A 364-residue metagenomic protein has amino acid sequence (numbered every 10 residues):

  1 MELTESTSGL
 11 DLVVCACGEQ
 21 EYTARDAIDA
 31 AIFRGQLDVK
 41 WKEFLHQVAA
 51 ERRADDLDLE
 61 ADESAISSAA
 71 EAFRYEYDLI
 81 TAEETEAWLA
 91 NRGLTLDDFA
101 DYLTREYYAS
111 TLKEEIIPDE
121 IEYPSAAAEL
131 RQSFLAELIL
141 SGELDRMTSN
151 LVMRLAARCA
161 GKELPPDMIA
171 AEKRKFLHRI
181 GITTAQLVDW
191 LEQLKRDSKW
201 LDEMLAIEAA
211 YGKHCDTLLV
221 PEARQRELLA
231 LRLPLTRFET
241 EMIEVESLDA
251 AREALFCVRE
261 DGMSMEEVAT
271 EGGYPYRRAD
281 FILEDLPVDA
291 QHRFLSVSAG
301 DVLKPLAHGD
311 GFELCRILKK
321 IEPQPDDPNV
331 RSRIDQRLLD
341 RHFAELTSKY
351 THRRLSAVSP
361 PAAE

Functional and structural regions predicted by a protein language model:
M1-L12, E21-E364: Peptidyl-prolyl cis-trans isomerase
C15: Short aromatic-centered micro-motifs
